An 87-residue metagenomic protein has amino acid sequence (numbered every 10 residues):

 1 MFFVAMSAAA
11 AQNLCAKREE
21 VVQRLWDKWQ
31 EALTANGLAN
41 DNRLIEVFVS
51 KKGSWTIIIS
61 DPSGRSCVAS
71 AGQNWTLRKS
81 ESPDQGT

Functional and structural regions predicted by a protein language model:
M1-A5: Bacterial N-terminal signal peptides
M6-T87: Polybasic/polar functional segments that serve as interface/processing modules
